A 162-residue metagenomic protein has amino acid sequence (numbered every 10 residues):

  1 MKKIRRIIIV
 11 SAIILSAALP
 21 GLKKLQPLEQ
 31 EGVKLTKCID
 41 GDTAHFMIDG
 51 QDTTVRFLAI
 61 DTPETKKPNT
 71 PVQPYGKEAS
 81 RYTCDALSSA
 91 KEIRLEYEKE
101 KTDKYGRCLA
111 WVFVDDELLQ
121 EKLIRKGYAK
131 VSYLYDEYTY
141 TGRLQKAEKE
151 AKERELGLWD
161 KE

Functional and structural regions predicted by a protein language model:
M1-E162: Small beta-barrel nucleic-acid-binding modules, primarily SNase/OB-fold domains and secondarily Tudor-like barrels
